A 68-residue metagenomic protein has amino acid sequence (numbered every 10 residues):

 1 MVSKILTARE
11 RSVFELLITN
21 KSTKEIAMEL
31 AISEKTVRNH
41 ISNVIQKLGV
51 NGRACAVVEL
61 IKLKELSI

Functional and structural regions predicted by a protein language model:
M1-E34: Helix-turn-helix DNA-binding segment
R11-E15, I45, V57: Hydrophobic residues on short alpha-helical segments
H40-N43: Residues within the DNA-recognition helix of helix-turn-helix
Q46-I68: Basic, Lys/Arg-enriched C-terminal extension of HTH/homeodomain DNA-binding domains
